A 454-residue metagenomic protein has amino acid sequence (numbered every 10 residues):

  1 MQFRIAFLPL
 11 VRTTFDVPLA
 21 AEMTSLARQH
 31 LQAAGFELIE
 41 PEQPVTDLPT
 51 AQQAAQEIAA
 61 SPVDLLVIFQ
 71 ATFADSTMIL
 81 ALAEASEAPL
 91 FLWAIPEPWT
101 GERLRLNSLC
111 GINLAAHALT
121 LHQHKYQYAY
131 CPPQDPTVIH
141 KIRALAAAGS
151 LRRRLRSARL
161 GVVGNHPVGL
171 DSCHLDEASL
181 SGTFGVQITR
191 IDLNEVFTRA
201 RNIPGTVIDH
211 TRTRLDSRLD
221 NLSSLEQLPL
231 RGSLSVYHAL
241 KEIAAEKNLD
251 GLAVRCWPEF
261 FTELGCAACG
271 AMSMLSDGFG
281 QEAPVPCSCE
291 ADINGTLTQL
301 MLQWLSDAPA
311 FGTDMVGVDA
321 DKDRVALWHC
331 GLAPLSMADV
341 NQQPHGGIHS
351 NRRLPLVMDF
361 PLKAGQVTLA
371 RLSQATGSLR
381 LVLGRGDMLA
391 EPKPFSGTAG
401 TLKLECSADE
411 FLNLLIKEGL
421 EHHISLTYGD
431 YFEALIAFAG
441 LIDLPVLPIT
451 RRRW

Functional and structural regions predicted by a protein language model:
M1-I5, I39, P98-L225: Cap/lid and interdomain-hinge subdomains that line or gate substrate/regulatory clefts in soluble alpha/beta enzymes
M1-Q32: N-terminal basic/disordered segments at the start of proteins
A51-V63, Y237-E246: Short, well-structured alpha-helical segments in soluble
V63-T72, F91-W93, L249-R255: Periplasmic-binding protein-like
L82-N107, A116-L121, K125, S273-C289: Short, acidic/small-residue loops that bind anionic groups at enzyme active sites
T213-R214, R218-L305: Long, internal scaffold/assembly segments composed of regular secondary structure
D277-S396: C-terminal catalytic subdomain
N351-W454: Extended hydrophobic packing segments that form well-structured cores
